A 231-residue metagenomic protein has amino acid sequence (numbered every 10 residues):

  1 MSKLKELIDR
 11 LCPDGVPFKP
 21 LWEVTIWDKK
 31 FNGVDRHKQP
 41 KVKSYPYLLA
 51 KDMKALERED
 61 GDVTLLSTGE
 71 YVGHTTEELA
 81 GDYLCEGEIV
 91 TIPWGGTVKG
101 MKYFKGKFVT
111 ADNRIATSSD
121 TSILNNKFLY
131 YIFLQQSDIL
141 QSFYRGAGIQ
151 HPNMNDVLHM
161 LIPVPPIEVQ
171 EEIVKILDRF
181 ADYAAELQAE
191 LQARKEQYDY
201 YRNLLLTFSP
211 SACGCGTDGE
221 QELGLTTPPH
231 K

Functional and structural regions predicted by a protein language model:
M1-K231: Charged, alpha-helix-forming regions
